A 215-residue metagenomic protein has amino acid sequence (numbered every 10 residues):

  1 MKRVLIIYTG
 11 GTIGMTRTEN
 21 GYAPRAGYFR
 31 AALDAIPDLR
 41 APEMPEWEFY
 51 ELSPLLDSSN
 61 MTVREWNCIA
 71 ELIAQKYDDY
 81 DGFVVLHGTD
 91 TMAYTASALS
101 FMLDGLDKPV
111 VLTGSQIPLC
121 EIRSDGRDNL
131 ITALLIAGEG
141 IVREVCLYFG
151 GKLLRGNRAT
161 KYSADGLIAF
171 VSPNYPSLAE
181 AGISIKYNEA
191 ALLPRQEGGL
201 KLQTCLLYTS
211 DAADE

Functional and structural regions predicted by a protein language model:
K2, K108, R143: Nucleotide donor/acceptor-binding cores
K2-Q75, N157-L207: N-terminal glycine-rich anion-binding loop in soluble enzyme alpha/beta folds
G11-I13, H87-A93, K152-L154: Gly/Ser/Thr-rich loops at beta-strand to alpha-helix junctions that form or flank small-molecule/cofactor-binding
N67-A70, A74, A96, S100 (+2 more regions): Predominant activation on well-ordered alpha-helical scaffold segments within soluble catalytic domains
D79-D81: Short acidic/histidine-rich motifs immediately flanking catalytic phosphotransfer sites in two-component signaling
L86-D107: Short Gly/Thr/Asp-enriched flexible loops that form oxyanion-binding sites at enzyme active sites
L112-G182: Internal gly/pro-rich beta-alpha loop/helix module that stabilizes soluble enzyme cofactors or their anionic handles
Y208-E215: Conserved small/polar residues in nucleotide/adenosyl-binding loops
